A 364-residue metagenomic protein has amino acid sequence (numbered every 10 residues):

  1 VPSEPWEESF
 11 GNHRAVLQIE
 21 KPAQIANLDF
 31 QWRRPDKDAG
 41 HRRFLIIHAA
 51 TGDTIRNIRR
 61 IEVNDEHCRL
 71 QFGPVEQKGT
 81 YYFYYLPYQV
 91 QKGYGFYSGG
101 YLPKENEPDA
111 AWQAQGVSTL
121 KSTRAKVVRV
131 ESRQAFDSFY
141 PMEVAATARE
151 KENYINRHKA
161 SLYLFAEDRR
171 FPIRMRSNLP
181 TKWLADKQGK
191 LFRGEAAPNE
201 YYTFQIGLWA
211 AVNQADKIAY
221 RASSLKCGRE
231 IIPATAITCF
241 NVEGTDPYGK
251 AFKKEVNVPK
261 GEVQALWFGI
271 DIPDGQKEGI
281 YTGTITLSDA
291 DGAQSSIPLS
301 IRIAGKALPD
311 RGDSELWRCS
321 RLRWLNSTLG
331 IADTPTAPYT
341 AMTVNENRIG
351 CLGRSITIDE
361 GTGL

Functional and structural regions predicted by a protein language model:
V1-W183, Q188-Q276: Alpha-mannosidase-like glycoside hydrolase catalytic domains involved in N-glycan trimming, generalizing to other
R43-L45, T284-T286, R348: Residue-level detector of beta-strand face positions
A49, S223-G228, S288-G292, P338 (+1 more regions): Short strand-coil-strand connectors
Y97-V117, I303-M342: Low-complexity, Pro/Ser/Thr- and charge-rich linker/hinge segments at domain boundaries
N199, L325-L364: Conserved, compact domain cores that house catalytic/ligand-binding motifs in diverse enzymes and effector modules
I206, G279-A290: A short beta-strand micro-motif common to beta-rich folds, especially ectodomain repeats
S295-A304: C-terminal edge beta-strand
